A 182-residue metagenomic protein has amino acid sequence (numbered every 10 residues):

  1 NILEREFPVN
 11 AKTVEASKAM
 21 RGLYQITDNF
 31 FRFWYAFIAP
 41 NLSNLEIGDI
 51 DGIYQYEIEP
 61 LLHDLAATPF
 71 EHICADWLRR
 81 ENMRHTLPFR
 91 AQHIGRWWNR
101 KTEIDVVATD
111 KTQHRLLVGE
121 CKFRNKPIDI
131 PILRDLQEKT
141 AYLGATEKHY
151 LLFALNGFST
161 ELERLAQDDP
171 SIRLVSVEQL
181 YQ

Functional and structural regions predicted by a protein language model:
N1-K12: A short, conserved structural fragment
P8, S17-Q182: A cross-kingdom feature that marks ATP-driven nucleic-acid transaction machinery
